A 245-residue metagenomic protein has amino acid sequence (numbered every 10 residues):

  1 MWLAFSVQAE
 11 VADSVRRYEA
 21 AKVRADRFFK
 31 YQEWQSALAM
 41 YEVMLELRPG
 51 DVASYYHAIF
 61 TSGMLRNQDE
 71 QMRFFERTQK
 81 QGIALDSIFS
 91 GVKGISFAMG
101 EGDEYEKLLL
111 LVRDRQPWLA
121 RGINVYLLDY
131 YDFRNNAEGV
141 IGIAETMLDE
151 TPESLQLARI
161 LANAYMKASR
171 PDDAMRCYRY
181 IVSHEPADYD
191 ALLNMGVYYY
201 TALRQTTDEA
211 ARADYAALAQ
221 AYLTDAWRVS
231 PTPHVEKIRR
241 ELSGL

Functional and structural regions predicted by a protein language model:
F5-Y56, M64, D69, R73 (+2 more regions): N-terminal leader/linker segments that initiate helical-solenoid repeat arrays
S14-E19, V52-A53, L85-S87, A120-R121 (+3 more regions): Helix-start (N-cap) detector for alpha-helical repeat units in TPR-like alpha-solenoids, especially tetratricopeptide
V43-E46, E76-K80, L110-D114, T146-D149 (+2 more regions): Conserved structural position within tetratricopeptide repeats
H57-F60, S90-G94, G122-Y126, I160 (+2 more regions): Canonical tetratricopeptide repeat
R66, M99-E101, F133-N135, S169 (+2 more regions): Short coil/turn linking the two alpha-helices of tandem helical-hairpin repeats
T201, T207-L245: Terminal, low-structured helical/coil segments at or just beyond the last alpha-helical repeat
